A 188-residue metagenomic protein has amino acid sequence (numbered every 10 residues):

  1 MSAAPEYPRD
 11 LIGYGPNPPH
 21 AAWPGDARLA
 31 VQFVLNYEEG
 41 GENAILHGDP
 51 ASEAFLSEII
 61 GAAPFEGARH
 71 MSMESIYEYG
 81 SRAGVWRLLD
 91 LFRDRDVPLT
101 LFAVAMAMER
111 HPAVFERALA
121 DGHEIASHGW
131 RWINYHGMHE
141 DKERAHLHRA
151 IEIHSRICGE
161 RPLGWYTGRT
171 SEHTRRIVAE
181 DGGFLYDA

Functional and structural regions predicted by a protein language model:
S2-A188: Catalytic alpha-helical scaffold of carbohydrate-active enzymes acting on polysaccharides/glycoconjugates
